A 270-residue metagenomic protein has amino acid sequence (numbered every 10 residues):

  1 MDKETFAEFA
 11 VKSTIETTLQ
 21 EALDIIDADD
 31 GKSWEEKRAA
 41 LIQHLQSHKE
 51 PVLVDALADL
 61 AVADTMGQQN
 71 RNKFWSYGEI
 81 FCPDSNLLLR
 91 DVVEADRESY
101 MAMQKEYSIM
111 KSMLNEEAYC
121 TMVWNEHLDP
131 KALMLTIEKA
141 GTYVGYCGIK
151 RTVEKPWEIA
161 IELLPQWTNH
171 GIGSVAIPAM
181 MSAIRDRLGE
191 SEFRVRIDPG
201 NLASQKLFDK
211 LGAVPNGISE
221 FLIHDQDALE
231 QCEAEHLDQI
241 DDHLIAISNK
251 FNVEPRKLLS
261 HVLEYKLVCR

Functional and structural regions predicted by a protein language model:
D2-E8, Q43-E98, K105, E138-R270: Acyl-donor (CoA/ACP) binding surface of acyl/acetyltransferases
F6-T18, A22: N-terminal acidic leader/helix
D24-E36, S47-V54: Charged, low-complexity interaction regions
K37-L41: Amphipathic, non-membrane alpha-helical rod segments
Q104, S108-E117: A short gly/proline-enriched turn/hairpin at secondary-structure junctions
I109-M110, C120, V153-K155: A short local loop/turn or secondary-structure capping micro-motif enriched for an aromatic residue
L114-L135: Active-site rim helix/loop that mediates acceptor-substrate recognition in acyltransferases
